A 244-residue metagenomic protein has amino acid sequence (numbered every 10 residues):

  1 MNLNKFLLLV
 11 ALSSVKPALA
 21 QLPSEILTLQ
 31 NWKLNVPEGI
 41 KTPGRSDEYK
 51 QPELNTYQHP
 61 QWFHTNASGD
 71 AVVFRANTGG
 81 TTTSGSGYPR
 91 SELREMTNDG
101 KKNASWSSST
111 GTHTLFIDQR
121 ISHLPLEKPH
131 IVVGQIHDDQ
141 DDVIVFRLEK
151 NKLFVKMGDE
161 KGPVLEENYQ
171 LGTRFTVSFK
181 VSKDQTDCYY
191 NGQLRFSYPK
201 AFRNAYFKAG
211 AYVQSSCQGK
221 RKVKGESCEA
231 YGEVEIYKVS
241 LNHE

Functional and structural regions predicted by a protein language model:
M1-L7: Bacterial N-terminal signal peptides that target proteins for export
V15-P17: N-terminal signal peptide c-region/cleavage motif recognized by signal peptidases
P23-L34, E38, T112-T114, K200-E244: Ligand-recognition surfaces built from glycine- and aromatic
L29-T56: Short, tryptophan-glycine- and acidic/Ser/Thr-enriched carbohydrate-recognition patches
H59-N151: Secretory/extracellular carbohydrate-interaction modules and structurally similar beta-sandwich "look-alikes"
L115-I117, T173-S182, T186-C188: Short tryptophan-centered beta-strand motifs in secreted/extracellular beta-sheet-rich domains of glycan-recognition
F154-T176: Short, aromatic/His-centered strand-loop micro-motif at the edge of beta-sheets
Y189-Q193: Short strand-turn-strand beta-turns centered on an Asx-Gly dipeptide
